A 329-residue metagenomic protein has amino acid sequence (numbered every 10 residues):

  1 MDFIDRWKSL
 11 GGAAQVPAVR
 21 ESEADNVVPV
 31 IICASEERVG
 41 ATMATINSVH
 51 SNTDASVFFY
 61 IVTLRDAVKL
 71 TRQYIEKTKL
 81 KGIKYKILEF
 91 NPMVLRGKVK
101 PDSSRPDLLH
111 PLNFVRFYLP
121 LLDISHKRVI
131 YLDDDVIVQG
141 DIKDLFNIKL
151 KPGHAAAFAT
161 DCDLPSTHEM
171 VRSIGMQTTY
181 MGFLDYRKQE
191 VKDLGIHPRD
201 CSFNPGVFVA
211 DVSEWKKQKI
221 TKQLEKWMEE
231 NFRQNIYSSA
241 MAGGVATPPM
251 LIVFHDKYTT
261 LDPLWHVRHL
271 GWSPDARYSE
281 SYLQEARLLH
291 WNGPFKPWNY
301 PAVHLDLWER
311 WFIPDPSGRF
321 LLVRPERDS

Functional and structural regions predicted by a protein language model:
M1-S329: Glycosyltransferase catalytic domains, chiefly GT-A lineage
